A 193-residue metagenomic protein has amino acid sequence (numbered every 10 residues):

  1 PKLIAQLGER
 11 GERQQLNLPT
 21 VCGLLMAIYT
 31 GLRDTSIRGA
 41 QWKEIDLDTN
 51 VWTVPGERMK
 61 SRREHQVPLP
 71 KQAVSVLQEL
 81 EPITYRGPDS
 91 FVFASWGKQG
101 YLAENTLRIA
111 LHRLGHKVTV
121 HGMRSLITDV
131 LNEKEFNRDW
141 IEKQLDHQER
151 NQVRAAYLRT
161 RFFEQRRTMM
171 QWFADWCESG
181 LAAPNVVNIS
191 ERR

Functional and structural regions predicted by a protein language model:
P1-A40, D48, M59-R63, I83 (+2 more regions): Basic, Lys/Arg- and aromatic-enriched nucleic-acid-binding interface segment
E9, T49, K60, K71-D89 (+3 more regions): C-terminal secondary-structure termini that scaffold catalytic or DNA-interacting sites
P19-T20, R33, L69, A73 (+6 more regions): Hydrophobic (often cysteine-bearing) scaffold residues that line and stabilize catalytic clefts of nucleotide/cofactor
L25-S36, T106, G122-Q148: C-terminal catalytic core of tyrosine-transesterase DNA break-rejoin enzymes
A40, A110, Q144: Residues in the recognition helix of alpha-helical DNA-binding motifs
V51, E64-P68: Well-ordered beta-strand positions in beta-sheet-rich domains
